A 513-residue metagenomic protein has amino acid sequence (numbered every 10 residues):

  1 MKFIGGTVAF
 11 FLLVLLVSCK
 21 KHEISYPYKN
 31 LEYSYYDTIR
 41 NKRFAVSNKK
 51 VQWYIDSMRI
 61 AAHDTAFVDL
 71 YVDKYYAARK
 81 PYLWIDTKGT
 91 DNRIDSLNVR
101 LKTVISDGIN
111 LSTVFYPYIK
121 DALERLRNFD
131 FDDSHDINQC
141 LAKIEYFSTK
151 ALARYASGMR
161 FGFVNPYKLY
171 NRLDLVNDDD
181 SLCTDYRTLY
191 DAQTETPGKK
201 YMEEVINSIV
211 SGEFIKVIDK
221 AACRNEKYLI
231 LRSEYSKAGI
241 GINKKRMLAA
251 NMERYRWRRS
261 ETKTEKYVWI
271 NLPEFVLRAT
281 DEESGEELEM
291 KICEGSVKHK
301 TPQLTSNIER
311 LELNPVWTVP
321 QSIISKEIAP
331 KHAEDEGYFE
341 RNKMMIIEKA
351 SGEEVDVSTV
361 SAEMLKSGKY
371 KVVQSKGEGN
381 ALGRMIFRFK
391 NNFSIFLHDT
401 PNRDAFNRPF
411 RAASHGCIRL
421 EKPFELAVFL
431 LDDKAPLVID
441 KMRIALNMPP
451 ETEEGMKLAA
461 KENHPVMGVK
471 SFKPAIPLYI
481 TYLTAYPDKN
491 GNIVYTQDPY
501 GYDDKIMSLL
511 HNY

Functional and structural regions predicted by a protein language model:
M1-V8: Bacterial N-terminal signal peptides that target proteins for export
G5, F163, L437-V438: Secondary-structure transition/capping residues
L15-S18: C-terminal motif of bacterial Sec signal peptides marking the signal peptidase cleavage site
K20-D69, A153, L173, T194-Y513: Well-ordered beta-sheet/strand-loop patches within structured domains
K20-V176: Cationic-aromatic interfacial patches
D174-Y186: Eukaryote-specific, cytoplasm-facing alpha-helical/coiled-coil scaffolding segments in long proteins
